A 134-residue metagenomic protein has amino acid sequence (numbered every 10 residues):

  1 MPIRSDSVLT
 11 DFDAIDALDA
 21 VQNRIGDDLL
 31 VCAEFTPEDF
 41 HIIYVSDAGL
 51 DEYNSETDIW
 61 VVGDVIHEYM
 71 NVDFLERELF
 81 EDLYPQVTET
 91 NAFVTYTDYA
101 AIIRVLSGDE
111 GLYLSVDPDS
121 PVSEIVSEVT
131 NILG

Functional and structural regions predicted by a protein language model:
M1-G134: Non-catalytic interaction/Regulatory regions outside core domains
